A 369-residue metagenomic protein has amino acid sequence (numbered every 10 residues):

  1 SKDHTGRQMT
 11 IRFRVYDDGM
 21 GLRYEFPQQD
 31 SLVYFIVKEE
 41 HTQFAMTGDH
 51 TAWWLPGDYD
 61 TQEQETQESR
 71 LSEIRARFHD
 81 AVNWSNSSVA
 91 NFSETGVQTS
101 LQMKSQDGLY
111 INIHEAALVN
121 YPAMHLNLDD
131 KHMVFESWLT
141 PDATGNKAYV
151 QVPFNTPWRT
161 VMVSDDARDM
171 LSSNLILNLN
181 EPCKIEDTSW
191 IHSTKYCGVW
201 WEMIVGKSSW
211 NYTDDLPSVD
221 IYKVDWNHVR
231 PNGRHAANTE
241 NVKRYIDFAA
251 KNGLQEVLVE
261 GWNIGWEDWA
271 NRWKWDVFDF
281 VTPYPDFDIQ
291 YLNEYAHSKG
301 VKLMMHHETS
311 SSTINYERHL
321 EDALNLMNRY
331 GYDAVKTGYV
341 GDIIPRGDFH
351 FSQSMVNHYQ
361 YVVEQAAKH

Functional and structural regions predicted by a protein language model:
S1-E186: N-terminal accessory beta-strand-rich subdomains and adjacent acidic, glycine-rich linkers that precede catalytic cores
T10, N146-Y149, R244-I246, Y291 (+2 more regions): Generic recognition of flexible, low-complexity loop/linker segments
R12, V152, S189, R234-N238 (+3 more regions): Catalytic cores of large soluble enzymes that bind and process phosphate-bearing ligands
V15-D17, G48, S164, W201-M203 (+3 more regions): Short, flexible loop/turn elements at secondary-structure junctions
K147, R230-P231, A237-E240, D247-K251 (+3 more regions): Hydrophilic extracytoplasmic domains
Q151-R244, N252, E256: An acidic-aromatic substrate-binding cleft motif
C197, A249, A296: Conserved hydrophobic/aromatic pocket- or pore-lining residues that grip, position, or stack substrates in active sites
E260-H369: Aromatic- and carboxylate-enriched substrate-binding clefts and catalytic-loop regions of carbohydrate-active enzymes
